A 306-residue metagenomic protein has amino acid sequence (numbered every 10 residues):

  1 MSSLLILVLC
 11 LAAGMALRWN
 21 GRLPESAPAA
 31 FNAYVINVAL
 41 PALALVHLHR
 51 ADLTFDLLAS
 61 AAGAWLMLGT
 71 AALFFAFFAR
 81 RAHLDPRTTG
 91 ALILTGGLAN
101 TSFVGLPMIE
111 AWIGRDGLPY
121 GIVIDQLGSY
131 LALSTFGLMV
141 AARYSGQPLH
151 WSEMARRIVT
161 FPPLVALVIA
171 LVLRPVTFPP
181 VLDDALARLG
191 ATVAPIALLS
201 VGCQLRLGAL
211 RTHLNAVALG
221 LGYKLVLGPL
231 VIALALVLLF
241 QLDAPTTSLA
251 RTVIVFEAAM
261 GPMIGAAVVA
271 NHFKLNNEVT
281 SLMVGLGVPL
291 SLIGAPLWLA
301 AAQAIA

Functional and structural regions predicted by a protein language model:
M1-A306: Alpha-helical transmembrane segments of multi-pass small-molecule/ion transporters
